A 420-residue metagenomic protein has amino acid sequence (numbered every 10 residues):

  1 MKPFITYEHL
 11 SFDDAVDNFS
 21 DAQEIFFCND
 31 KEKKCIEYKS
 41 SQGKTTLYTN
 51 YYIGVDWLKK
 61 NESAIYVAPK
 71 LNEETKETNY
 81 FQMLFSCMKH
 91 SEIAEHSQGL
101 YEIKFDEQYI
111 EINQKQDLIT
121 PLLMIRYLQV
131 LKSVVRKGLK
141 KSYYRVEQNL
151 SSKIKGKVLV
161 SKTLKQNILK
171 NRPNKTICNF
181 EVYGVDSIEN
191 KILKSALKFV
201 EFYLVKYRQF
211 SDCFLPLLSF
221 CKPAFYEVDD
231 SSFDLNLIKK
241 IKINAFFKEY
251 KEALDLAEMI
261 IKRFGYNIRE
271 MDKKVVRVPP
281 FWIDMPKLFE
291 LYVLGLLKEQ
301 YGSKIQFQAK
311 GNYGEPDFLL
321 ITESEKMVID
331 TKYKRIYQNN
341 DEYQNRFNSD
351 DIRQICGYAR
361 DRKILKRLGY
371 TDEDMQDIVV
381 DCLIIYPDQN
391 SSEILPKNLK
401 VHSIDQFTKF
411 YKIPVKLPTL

Functional and structural regions predicted by a protein language model:
M1-N236, E249, L254, E258-E270: Terminal, charged accessory segments of proteins
M1-S40, E270-L420: Catalytic core segments in nucleotide and nucleic-acid processing enzymes
E111-I119, F180-I188, I241, A245 (+4 more regions): Conserved aromatic-histidine-acidic binding/catalytic patches
K239-L294: Solvent-exposed, charged helical/coil patches that constitute nucleic-acid or partner-interaction surfaces
